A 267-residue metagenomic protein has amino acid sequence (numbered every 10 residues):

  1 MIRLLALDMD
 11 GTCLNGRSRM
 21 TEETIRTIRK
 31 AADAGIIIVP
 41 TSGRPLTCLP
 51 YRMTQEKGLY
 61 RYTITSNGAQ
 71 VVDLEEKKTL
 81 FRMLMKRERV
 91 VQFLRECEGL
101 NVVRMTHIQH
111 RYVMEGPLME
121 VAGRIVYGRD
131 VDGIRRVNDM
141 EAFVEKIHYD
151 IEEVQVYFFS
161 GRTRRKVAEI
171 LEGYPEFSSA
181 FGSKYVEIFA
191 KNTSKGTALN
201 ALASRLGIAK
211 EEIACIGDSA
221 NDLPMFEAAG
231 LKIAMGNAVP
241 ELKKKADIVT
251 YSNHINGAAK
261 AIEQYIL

Functional and structural regions predicted by a protein language model:
M1-L4, T21, E187-L267: Mg2+-dependent phosphoryl-transfer enzymes with acidic/Ser/Thr/Gly-rich catalytic loops
R3-R17: Asp-based phosphoryl-transfer active-site loop
D8, S42, D218: Active-site glycine-centered loops adjacent to acidic/histidine catalytic or metal-binding residues that shape
T21-V121: Active-site phosphate-binding/coordination module
R29-D33, E98, E172, E227 (+1 more regions): Anion (oxyanion) recognition and catalysis
G35-I38, L59-R61, E152-V154, E211-E212 (+1 more regions): Short active-site oxyanion
E56-L59, N67, G173-P175, A228-A229 (+1 more regions): Short, structured coil segments at secondary-structure junctions
E96, L100-I216, A220, M225 (+1 more regions): Conserved acidic, metal-coordinating active-site core of Asp-based, Mg2+-dependent phosphoryl-transfer enzymes
